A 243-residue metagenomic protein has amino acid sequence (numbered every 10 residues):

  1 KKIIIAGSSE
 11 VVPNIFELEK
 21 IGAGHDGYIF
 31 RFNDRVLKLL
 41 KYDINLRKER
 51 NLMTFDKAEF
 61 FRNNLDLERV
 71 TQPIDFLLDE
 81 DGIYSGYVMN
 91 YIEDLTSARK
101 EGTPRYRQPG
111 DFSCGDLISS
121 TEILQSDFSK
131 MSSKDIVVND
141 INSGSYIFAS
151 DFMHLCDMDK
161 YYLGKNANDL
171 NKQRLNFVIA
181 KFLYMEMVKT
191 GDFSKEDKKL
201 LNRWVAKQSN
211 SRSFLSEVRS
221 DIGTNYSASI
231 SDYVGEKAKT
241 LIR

Functional and structural regions predicted by a protein language model:
K1-E17: A short, low-complexity linker immediately N-terminal to eukaryotic Hanks-type protein kinase catalytic domains
N14-F76, R107-D111: ATP-binding glycine-rich loop module of kinase domains
R31, Y91, I147-F148: Conserved hydrophobic "DFG−1" position in protein kinase catalytic cores
R35, Y87, H154-D157: Protein kinase-like catalytic core scaffold
E68-S119: Conserved structural core of kinase catalytic domains
G115-K130: Conserved alphaE helix
F128-A149: Catalytic-loop of the protein kinase fold
S150-R243: C-lobe/activation-segment region of protein kinase-like
